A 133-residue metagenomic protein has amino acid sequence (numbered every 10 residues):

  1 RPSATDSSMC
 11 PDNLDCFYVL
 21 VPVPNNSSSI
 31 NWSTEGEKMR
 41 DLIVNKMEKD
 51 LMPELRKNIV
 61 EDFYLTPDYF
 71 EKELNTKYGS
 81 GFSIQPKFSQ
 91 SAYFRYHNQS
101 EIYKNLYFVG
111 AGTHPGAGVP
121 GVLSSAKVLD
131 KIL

Functional and structural regions predicted by a protein language model:
R1-P11, I84-F94, I132: Phosphate-binding glycine-rich loops and adjacent basic patches that engage nucleotide phosphates, nucleic-acid
R1-P67: C-terminal segments that line or cap access tunnels to active or ligand-binding sites in enzymes and enzyme-associated
L20-P22, R40-I43, G81-Q85, K104-N105 (+1 more regions): Short, surface-exposed linear patches
N26-S33, G81-I84, A111, K127: Generic detector of bulky aromatic hydrophobic side chains
T34, K38-L42, T76, E101 (+1 more regions): Generic recognition of stable, solvent-exposed alpha-helical segments in well-folded globular domains
P53-P115: A glycine-rich dinucleotide-binding beta-alpha-beta segment and adjacent secondary-structure elements that constitute
A111-L133: A conserved FAD-binding loop/helix module that cradles the flavin
